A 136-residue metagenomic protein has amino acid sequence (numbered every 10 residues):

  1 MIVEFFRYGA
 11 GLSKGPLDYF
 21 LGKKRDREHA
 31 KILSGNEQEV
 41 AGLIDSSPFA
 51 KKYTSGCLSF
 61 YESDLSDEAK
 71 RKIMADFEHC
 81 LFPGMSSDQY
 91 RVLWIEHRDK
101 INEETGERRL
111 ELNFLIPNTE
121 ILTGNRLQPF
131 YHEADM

Functional and structural regions predicted by a protein language model:
M1-M136: N-terminal nicking endonuclease/strand-transfer module with a His-rich metal-binding environment and a catalytic Tyr
